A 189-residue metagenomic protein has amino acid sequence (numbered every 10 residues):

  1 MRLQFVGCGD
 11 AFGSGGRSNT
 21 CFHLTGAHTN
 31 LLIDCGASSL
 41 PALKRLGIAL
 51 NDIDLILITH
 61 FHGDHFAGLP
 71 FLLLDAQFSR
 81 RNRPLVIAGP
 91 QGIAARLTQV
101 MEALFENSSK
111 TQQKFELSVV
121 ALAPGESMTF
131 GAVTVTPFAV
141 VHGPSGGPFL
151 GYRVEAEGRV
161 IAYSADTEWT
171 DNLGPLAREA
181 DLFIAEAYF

Functional and structural regions predicted by a protein language model:
M1-A162, P175: Binuclear metal-dependent hydrolase catalytic cores
G36, V160, T167, E186-A187: Active-site segment flanking the S-adenosylmethionine/decSAM binding pocket in AdoMet-dependent transferases
E168-F189: Cap/insert and terminal regions of metallo-dependent hydrolase folds
